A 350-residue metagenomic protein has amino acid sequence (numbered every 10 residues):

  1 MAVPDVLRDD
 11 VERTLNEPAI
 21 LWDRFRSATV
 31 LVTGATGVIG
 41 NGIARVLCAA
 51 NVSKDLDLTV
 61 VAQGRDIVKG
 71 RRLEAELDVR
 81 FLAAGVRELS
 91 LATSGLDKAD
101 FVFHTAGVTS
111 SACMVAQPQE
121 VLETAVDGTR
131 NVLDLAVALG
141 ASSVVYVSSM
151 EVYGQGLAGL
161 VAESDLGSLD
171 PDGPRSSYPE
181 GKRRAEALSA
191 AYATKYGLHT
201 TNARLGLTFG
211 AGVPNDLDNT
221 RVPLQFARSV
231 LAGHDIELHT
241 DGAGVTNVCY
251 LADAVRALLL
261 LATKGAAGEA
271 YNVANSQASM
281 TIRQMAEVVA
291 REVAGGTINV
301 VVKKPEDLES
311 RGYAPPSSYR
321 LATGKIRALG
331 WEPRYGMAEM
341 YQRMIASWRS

Functional and structural regions predicted by a protein language model:
M1-R24, R45, D55-L58, G336-S350: Amphipathic terminal alpha-helices
T29-A49: N-terminal Rossmann NAD(P)H-binding glycine-rich loop of SDR-like oxidoreductase domains
G85-T124: NAD(P)H-binding glycine-rich loop region in Rossmannoid oxidoreductase-like domains and their noncatalytic homologs
C113-M114, G167-P174, T200-N215, Q225-C249 (+2 more regions): A conserved pocket-lining segment of Rossmann-fold NAD(P)-dependent short-chain dehydrogenase/reductase
R130-S177: Conserved Rossmann-fold NAD(P)-dependent oxidoreductase catalytic core, especially the SDR/UDP-sugar
S149, E186-G212: Conserved beta-loop-beta element that borders a ligand/cofactor-binding pocket
S177, G181-R184: Active-site helix of classical SDR
V230-H234, L238-S350: C-terminal substrate-binding subdomain of Rossmann-fold SDR/epimerase-dehydratase oxidoreductases
